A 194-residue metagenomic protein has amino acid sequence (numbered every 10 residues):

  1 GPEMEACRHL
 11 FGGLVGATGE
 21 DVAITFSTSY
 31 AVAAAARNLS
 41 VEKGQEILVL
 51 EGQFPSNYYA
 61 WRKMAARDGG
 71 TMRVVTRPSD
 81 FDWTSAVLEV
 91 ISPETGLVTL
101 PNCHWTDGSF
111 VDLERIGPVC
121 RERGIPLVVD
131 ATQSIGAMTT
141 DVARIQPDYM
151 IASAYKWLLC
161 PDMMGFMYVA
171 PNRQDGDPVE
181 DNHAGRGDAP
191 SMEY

Functional and structural regions predicted by a protein language model:
G1-Y194: Pyridoxal 5′-phosphate
